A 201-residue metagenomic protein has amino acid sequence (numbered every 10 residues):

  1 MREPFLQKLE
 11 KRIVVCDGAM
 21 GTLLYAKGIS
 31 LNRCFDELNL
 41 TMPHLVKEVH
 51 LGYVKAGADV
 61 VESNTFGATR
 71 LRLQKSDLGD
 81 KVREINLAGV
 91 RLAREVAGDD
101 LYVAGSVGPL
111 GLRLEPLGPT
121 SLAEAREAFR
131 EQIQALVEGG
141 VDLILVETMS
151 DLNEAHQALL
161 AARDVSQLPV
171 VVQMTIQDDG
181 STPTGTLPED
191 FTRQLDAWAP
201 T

Functional and structural regions predicted by a protein language model:
M1-T201: Domain-level signal for soluble alpha/beta catalytic cores
